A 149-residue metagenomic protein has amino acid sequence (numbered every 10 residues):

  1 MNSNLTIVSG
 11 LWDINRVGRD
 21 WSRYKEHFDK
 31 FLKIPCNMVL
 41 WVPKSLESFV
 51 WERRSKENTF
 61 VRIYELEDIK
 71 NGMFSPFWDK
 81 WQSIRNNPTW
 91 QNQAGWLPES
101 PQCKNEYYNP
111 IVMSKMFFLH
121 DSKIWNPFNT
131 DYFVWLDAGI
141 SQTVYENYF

Functional and structural regions predicted by a protein language model:
M1-K104, P110, S114, D121-N129: N-terminal anchoring/stem segment of glycosyltransferases
W125-F128, Y132, I140-F149: Conserved donor-nucleotide/metal-binding helix-loop-beta segment in metal-dependent transferases, i.e., the alpha-helix
